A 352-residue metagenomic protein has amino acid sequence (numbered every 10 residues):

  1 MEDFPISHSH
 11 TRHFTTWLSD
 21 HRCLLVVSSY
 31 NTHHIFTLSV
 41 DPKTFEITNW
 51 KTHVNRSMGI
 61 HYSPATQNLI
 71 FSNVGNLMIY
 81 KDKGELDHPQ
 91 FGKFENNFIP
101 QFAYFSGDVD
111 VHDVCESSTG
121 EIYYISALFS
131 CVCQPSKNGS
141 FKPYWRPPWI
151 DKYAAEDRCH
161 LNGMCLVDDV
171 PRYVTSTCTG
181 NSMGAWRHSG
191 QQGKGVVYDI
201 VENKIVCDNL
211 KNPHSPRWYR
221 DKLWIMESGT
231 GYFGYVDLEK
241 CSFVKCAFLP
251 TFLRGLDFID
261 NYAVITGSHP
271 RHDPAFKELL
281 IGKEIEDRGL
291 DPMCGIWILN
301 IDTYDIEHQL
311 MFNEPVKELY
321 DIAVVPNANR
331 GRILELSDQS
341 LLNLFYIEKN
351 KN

Functional and structural regions predicted by a protein language model:
M1-N352: Sequence-structural signature of mature extracellular/luminal beta-sheet repeat domains, prominently beta-propellers
